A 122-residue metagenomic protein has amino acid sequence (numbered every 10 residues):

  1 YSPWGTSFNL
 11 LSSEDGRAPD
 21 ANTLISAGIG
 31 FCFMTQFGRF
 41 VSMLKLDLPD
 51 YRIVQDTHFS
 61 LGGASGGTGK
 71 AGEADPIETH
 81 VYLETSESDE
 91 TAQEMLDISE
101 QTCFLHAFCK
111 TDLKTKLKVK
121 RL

Functional and structural regions predicted by a protein language model:
Y1-A27, G38-L122: Extended beta-strand/beta-hairpin segments
C32-F33: Alpha-helical metal-binding/catalytic segments enriched in His/Glu/Asp
